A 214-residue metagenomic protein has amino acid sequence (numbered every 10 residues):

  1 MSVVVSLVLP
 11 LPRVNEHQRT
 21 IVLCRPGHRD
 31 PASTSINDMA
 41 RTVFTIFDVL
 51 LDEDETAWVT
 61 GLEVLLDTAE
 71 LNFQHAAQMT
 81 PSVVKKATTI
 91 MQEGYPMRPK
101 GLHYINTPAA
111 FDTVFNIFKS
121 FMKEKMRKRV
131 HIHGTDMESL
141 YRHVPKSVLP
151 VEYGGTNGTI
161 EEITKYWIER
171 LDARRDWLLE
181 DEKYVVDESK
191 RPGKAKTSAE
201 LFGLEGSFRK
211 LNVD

Functional and structural regions predicted by a protein language model:
M1-D214: Basic, amphipathic alpha-helical/coil surface patches used to engage anionic, phosphate-bearing ligands and membranes
